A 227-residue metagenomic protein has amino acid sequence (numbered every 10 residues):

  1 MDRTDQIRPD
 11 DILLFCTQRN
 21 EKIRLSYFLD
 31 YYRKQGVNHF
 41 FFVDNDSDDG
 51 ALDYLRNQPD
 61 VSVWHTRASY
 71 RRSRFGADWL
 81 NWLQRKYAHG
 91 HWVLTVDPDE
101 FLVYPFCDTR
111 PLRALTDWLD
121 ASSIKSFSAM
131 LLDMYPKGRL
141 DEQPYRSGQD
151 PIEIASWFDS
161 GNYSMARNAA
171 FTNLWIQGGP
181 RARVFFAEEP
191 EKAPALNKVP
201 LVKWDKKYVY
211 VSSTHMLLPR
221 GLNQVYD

Functional and structural regions predicted by a protein language model:
M1-D30: N-proximal low-complexity "stem/linker" segments adjacent to membrane-targeting elements
D30-N38: Short, acidic, metal-binding catalytic loop of nucleotide-sugar glycosyltransferases
V37-N38, H89-G90, I124: Loop/turn elements at helix/coil->beta-strand transitions in domains of secreted/extracellular proteins
N38-D46: Short beta-strand/loop segment that forms part of the nucleotide-sugar
F42, L94-D97, S126-M130: A structural signal for short, well-ordered beta-strand segments and their strand-loop junctions that often border
G50-T95, V103-T109: Active-site-proximal specificity loops/subdomain of glycosyltransferases
S69, D99-F101, L132-Y135: Short, solvent-exposed loop/turn segments at secondary-structure junctions
F106-D227: Catalytic-site signature of metal-activated, phosphate-bearing donor transferases, centered on the GT-A/GT-A-like
